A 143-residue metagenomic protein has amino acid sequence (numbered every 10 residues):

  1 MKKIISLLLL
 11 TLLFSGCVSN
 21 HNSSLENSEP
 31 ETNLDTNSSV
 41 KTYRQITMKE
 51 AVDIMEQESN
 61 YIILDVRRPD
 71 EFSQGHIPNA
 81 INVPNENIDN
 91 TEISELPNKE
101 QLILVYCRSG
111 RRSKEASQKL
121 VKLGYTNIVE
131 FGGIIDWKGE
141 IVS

Functional and structural regions predicted by a protein language model:
K2-L7, L12, C17-I54, Y61 (+2 more regions): Rhodanese-like catalytic fold shared by cysteine-dependent sulfurtransferases and DSP/PTP-type phosphatases
V66-E71: Short, polar loop motifs at secondary-structure junctions
